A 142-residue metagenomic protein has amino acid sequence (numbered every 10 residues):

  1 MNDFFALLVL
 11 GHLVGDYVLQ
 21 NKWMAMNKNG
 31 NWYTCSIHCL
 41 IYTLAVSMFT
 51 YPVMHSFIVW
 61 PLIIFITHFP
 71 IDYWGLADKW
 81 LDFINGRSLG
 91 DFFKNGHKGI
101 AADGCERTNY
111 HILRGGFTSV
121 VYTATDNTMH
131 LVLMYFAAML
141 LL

Functional and structural regions predicted by a protein language model:
M1-L142: Hydrophobic alpha-helical transmembrane segments
